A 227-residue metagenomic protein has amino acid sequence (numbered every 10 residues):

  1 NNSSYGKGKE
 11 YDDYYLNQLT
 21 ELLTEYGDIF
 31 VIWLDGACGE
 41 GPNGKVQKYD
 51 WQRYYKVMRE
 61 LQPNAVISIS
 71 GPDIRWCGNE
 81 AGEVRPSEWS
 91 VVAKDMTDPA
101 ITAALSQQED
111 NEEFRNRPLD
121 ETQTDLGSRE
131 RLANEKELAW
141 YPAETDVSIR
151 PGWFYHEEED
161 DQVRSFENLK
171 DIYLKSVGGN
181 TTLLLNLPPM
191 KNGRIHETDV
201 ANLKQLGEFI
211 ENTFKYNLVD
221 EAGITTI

Functional and structural regions predicted by a protein language model:
N1-I227: Mature catalytic domains of secreted/periplasmic carbohydrate-active enzymes
